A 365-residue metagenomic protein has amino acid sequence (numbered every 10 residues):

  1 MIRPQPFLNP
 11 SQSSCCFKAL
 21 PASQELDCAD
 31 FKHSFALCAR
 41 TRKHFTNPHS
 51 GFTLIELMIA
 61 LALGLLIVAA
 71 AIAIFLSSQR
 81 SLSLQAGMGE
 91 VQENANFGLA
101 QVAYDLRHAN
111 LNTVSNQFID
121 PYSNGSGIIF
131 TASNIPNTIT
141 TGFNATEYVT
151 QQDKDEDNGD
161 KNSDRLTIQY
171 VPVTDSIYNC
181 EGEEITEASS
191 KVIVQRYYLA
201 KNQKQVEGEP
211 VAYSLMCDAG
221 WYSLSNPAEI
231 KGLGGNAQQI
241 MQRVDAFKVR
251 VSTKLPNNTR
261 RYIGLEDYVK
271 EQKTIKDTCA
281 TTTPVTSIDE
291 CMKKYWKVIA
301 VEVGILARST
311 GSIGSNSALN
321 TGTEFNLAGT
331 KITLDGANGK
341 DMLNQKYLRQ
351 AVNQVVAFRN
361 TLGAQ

Functional and structural regions predicted by a protein language model:
M1-F52: N-terminal leader/signal peptides at the extreme start of proteins
P10, P21-C28, L37-C38, V68 (+4 more regions): Short linear sequence motifs
F17-L20, D27, S34-L37, M58-A60 (+3 more regions): N-terminal cationic amphipathic segment used for targeting or macromolecule association
S50-L111, Q365: Aliphatic-rich helix starts adjacent to a transmembrane/signal segment
Q85, G98-G304, T310-L348, N353 (+1 more regions): N-terminal pilin/flagellin-like segments and related low-complexity appendage regions
V355-F358: Intrinsically disordered, low-complexity linkers and stems that provide flexible hinges in membrane-associated
